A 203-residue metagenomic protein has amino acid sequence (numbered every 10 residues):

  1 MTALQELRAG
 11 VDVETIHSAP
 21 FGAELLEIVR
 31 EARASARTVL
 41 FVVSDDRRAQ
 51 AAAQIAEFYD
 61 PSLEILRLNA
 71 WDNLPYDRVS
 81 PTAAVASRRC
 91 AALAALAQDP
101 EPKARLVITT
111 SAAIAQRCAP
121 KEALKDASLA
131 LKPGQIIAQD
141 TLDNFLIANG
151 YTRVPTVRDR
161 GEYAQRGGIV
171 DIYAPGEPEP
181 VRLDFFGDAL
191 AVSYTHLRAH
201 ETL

Functional and structural regions predicted by a protein language model:
M1-R198: ASCE RecA-like P-loop NTPase motor cores that couple ATP hydrolysis to mechanical translocation on nucleic acids
A199-L203: A short, hydrophobic C-terminal helix/tail in secreted or cell-surface proteins
